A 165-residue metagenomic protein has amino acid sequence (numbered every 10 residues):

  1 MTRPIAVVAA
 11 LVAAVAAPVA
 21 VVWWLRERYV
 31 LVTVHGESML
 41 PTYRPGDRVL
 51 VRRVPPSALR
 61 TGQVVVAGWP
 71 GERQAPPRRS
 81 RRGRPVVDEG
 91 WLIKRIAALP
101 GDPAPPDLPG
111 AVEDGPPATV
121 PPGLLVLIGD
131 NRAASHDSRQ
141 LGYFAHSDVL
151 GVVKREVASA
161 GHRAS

Functional and structural regions predicted by a protein language model:
M1-S165: Extended hydrophobic leader/signal-anchor segments used for secretion and membrane insertion
